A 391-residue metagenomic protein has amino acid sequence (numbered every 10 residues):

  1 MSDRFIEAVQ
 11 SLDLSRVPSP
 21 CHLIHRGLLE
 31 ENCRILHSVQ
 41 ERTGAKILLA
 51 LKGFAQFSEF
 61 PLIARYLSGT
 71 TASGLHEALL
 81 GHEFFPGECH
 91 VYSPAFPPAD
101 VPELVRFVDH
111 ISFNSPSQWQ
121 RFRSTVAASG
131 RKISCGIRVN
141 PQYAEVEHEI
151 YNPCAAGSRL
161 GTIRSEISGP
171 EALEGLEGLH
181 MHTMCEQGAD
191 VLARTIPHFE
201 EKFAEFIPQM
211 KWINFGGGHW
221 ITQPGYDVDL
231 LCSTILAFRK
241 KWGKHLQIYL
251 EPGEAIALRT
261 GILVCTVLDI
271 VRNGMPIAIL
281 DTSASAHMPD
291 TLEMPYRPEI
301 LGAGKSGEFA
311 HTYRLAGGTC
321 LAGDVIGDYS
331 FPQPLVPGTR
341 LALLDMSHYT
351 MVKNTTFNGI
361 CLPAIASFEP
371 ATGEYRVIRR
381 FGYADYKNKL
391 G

Functional and structural regions predicted by a protein language model:
I6-P86, Y92-F96, S283, F331-L344 (+1 more regions): N-terminal capping/small domains of soluble enzymes
A45-W212, Y226, K241: Active-site-proximal beta-alpha core segment in soluble small-molecule metabolic enzymes
Y143-E145, C185, I221, I256 (+1 more regions): Feature marks short, surface-exposed loop/turn motifs that line or immediately flank catalytic pockets and channel
T183-M184, I213-T222, P252-A255: Glycine-rich beta-strand-to-loop/alpha-helix junction loops that act as flexible
G188-R194, T222-C232, L258-D269, D328-F331: Short glycine/threonine-rich loop-to-helix capping motif typified by GTGT followed within a few residues by an Asp-Pro
E201, I207-M210, L230-A237, K241-G243 (+1 more regions): Acidic/histidine-enriched ion/cofactor-binding microenvironments in catalytic or ligand-binding pockets
Q247-G391: Charged (often Lys/Glu-rich) extended helix/loop segments that serve as interaction or gating elements
